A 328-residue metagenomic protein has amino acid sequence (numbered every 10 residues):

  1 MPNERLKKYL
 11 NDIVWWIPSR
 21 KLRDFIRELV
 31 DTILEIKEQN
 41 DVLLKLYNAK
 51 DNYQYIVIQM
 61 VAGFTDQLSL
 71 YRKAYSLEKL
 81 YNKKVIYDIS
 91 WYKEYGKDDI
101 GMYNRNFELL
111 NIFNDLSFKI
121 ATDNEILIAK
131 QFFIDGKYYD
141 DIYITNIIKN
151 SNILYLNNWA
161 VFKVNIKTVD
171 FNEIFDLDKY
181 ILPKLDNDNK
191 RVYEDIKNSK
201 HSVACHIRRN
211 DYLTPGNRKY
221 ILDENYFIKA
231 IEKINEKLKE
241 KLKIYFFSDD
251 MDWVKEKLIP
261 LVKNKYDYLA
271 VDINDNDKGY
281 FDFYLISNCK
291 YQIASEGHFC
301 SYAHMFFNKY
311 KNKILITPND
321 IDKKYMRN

Functional and structural regions predicted by a protein language model:
M1-Y53, K130-D135: Membrane-proximal basic amphipathic "stem/tether" segments
L44-M60, V85-Y87, L154-L156, K200-D211 (+1 more regions): Short hydrophobic beta-strand segments
Q59-S69: A short, glycine/small-residue-rich beta-strand->loop->alpha-helix junction that serves as a flexible
F64, K237-Y325: Donor-binding and catalytic core of enzymes assembling or modifying cell-surface/extracellular glycoconjugates
D66, K93-D98, K163-V164, Y212-P215 (+3 more regions): Short catalytic/ligand-binding loop motif for oxyanion handling, primarily in non-cytosolic enzymes, centered on
Q67-K79, F227-N235: Histidine-anchored nucleotide/phosphate-binding helix
K84-E94: A short beta-strand-loop structural module common to alpha/beta enzyme folds
Y95-K241: Secretory-pathway luminal glycosyltransferase catalytic domains
